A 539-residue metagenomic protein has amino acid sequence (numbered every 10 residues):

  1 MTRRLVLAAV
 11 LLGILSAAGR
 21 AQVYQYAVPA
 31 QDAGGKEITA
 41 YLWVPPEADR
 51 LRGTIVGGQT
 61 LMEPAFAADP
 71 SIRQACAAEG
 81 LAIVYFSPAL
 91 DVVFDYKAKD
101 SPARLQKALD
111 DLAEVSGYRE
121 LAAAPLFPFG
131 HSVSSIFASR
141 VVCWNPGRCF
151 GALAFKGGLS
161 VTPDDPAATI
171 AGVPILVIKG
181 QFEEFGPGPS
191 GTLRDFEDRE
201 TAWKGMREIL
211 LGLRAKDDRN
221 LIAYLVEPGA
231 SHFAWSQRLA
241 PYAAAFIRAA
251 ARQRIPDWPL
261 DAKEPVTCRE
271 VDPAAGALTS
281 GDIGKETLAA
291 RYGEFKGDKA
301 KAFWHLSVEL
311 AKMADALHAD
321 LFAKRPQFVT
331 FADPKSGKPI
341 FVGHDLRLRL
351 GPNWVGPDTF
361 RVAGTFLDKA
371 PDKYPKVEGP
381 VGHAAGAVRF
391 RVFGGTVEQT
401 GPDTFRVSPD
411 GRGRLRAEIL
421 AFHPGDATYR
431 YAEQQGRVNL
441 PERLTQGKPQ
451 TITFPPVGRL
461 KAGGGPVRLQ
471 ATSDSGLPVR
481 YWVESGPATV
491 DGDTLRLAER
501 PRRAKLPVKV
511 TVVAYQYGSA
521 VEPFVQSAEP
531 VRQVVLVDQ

Functional and structural regions predicted by a protein language model:
V6-S16: Bacterial N-terminal signal peptides
G19-T54, D100, A124-G147, A300 (+5 more regions): A domain-start/cap signature at the N-terminus of enzymes
P46-F94, T162, F185-P187: Short substrate-entry loop that stabilizes the transition state in hydrolases
E63-P64, A122-V173: Primarily recognizes the serine-hydrolase "nucleophile elbow" in alpha/beta-hydrolase and SGNH/GDSL folds
D95-E120, R140: Alpha/beta-hydrolase active-site loop
F150-A240: The feature captures the conserved acid-bearing segment of alpha/beta-hydrolase catalytic domains
R219-N220, E227-G364: Alpha/beta-hydrolase-fold serine-hydrolase catalytic core, especially in secreted/extracellular enzymes
P326-Q539: Solvent-exposed beta-strand/loop surfaces, strongest in extracytoplasmic domains of secreted and cell-surface proteins
